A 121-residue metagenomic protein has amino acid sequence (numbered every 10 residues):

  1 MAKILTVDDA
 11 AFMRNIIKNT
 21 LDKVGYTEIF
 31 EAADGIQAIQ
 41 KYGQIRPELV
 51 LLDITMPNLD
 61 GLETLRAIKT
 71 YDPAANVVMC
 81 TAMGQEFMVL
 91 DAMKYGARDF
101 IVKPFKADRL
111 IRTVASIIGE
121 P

Functional and structural regions predicted by a protein language model:
A11-F30: Two-component/phosphorelay signaling modules centered on CheY-like receiver
D34-Q37, D60-E63: Acidic catalytic/metal-coordinating carboxylates
I45-L51: Active-site beta3 strand of CheY-like receiver
M56: Receiver (REC) domain active-site loop signature in two-component systems and cognate sites in sensor histidine kinases
M83-G84: Short, conserved "switch-loop" micro-motifs in signal-transduction and mechanochemical regulators
F87, F105-V114: C-terminal output helix
